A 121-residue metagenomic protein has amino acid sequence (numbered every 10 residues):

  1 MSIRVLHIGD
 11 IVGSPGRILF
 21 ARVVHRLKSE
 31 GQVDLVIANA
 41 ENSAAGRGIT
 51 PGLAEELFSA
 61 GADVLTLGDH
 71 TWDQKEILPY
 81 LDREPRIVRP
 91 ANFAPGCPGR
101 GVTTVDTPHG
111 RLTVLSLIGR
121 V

Functional and structural regions predicted by a protein language model:
M1-V121: Acidic, metal/ion-coordinating pockets
